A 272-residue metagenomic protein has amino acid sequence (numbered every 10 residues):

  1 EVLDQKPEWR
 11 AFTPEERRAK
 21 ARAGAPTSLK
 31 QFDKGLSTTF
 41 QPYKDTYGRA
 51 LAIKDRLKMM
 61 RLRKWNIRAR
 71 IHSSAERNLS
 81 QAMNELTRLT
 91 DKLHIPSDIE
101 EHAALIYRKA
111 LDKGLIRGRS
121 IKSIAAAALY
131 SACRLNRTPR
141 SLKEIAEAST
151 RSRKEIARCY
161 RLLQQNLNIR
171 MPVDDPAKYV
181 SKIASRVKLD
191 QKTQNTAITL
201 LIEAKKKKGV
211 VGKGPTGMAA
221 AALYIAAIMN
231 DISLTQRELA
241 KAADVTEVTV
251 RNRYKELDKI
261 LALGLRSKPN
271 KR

Functional and structural regions predicted by a protein language model:
E1-R272: Non-catalytic, interaction-prone regions of core transcription and DNA-replication machinery
